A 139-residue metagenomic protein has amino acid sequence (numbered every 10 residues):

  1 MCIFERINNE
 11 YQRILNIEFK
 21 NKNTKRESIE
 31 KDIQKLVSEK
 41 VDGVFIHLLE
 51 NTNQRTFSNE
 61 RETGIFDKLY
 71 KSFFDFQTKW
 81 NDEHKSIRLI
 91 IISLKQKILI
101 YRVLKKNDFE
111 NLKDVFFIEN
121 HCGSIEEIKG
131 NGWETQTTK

Functional and structural regions predicted by a protein language model:
M1-E5, Q12-N23: Conserved catalytic cores of phosphodiester-cleaving nucleases, focusing on short active-site segments
I3, E18, V44, D108 (+1 more regions): Intrinsic disorder/low-structure terminal segments
F4-R6, T52-N53: Short regulatory "switch" loops immediately downstream of catalytic or recognition motifs within protein catalytic
E5-E10, Q77-W80: Alpha-helix termini
L15, V41-E50, L89: Hydrophobic beta-strand segments of well-ordered beta-sheets in folded domains
N21-R26, T52-R55: Short acidic, S/G/P-rich loop/turn micro-motifs used as interaction or catalytic elements
K25-H47, I65-Q77: Short, charged, amphipathic alpha-helix that recurs within catalytic cores of restriction-modification and other
L49-K139: Domain-level recognition of nuclease-like catalytic cores that cleave nucleotide substrates
